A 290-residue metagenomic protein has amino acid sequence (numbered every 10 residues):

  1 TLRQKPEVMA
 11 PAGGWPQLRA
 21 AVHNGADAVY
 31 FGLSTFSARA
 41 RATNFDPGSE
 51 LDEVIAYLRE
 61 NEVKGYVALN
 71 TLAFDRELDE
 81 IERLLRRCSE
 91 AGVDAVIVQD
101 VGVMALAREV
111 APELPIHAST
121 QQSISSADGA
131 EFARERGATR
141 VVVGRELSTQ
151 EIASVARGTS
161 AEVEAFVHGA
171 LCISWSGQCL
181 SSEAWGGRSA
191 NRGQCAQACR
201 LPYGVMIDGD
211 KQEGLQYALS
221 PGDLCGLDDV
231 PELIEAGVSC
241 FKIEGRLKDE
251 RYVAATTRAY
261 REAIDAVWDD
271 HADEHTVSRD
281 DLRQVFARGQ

Functional and structural regions predicted by a protein language model:
T1-H23, A28-A40, V54-I55, N61-A68 (+3 more regions): Surface-exposed amphipathic alpha-helical tracts and adjacent flexible/coil segments at the periphery of soluble enzymes
Q17, G102-V103: Alpha-helix capping/helix-boundary segments
A42-D52: Aromatic- and glycine-enriched glycan-recognition loops and surfaces that form the carbohydrate-binding subsites
M104-E109: Short active-site loop/helix that positions an aromatic residue
A127-D128: Conserved nucleotide-cofactor-binding alpha/beta core module
